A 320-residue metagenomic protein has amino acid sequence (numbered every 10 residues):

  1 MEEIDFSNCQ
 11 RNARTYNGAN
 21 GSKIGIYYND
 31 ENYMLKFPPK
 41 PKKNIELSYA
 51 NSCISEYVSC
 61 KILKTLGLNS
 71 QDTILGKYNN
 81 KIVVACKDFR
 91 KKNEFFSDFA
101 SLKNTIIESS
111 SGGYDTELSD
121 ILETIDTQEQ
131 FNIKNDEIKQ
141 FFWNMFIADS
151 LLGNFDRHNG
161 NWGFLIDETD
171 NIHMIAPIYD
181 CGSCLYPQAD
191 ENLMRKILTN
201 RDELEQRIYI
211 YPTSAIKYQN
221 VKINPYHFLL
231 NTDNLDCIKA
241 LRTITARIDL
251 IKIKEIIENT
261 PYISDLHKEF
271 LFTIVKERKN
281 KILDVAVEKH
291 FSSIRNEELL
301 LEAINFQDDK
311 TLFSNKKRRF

Functional and structural regions predicted by a protein language model:
M1-S111: Conserved ATP-binding subdomain of kinase catalytic cores across diverse folds
S52-C53, E137-F141, S264: Aromatic-acidic/polar surface patches that form glycan- and anion
T105-E129: Active-site-proximal helix-loop-helix substrate-binding element of RNase H-like nuclease domains
I121-D190: Conserved kinase catalytic-core segment
D167-F320: C-terminal catalytic region of ATP-dependent kinase domains
